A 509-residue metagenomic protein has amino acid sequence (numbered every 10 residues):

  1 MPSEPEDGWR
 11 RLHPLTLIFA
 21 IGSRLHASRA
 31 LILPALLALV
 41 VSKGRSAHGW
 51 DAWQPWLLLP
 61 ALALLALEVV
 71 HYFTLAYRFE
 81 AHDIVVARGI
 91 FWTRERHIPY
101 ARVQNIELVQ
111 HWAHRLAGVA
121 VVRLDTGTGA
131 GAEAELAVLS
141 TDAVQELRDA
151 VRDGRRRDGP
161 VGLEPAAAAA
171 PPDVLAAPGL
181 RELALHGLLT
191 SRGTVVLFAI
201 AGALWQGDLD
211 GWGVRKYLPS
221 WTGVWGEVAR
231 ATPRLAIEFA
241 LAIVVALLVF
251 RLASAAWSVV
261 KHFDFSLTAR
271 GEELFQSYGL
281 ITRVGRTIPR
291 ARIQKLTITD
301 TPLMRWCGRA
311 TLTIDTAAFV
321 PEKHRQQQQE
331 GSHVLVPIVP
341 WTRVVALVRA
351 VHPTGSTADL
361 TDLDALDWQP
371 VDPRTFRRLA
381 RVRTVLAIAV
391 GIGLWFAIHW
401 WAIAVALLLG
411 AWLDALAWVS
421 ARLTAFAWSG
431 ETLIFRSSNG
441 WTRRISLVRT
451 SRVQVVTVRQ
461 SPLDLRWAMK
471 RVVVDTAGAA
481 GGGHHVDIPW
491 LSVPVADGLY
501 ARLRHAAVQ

Functional and structural regions predicted by a protein language model:
M1-Q509: N-terminal basic, Ser/Thr-rich segments that initiate or prime the first beta/alpha elements at protein or domain
